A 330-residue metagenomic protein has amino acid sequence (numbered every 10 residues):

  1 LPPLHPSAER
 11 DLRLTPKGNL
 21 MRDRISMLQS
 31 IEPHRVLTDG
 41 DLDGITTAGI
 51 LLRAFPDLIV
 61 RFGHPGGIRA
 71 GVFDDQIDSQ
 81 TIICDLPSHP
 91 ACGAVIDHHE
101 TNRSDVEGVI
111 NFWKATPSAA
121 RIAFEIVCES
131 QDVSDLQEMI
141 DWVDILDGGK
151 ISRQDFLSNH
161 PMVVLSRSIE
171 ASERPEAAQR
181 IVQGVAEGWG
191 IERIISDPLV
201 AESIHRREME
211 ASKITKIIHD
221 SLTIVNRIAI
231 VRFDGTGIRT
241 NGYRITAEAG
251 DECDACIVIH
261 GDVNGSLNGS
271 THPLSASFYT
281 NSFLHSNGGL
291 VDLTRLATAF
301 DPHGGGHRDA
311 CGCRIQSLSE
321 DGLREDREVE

Functional and structural regions predicted by a protein language model:
P2-E9: Extreme N-terminal basic, low-complexity initiation segments that serve as generic localization/processing leaders
D11-S172, M209-S212, T223-E330: Replace "Mg2+/Mn2+-dependent" with "divalent metal-dependent
Q154-A211: Accessory alpha-helical/coil subdomains and C-terminal extensions that flank or cap enzyme catalytic cores
